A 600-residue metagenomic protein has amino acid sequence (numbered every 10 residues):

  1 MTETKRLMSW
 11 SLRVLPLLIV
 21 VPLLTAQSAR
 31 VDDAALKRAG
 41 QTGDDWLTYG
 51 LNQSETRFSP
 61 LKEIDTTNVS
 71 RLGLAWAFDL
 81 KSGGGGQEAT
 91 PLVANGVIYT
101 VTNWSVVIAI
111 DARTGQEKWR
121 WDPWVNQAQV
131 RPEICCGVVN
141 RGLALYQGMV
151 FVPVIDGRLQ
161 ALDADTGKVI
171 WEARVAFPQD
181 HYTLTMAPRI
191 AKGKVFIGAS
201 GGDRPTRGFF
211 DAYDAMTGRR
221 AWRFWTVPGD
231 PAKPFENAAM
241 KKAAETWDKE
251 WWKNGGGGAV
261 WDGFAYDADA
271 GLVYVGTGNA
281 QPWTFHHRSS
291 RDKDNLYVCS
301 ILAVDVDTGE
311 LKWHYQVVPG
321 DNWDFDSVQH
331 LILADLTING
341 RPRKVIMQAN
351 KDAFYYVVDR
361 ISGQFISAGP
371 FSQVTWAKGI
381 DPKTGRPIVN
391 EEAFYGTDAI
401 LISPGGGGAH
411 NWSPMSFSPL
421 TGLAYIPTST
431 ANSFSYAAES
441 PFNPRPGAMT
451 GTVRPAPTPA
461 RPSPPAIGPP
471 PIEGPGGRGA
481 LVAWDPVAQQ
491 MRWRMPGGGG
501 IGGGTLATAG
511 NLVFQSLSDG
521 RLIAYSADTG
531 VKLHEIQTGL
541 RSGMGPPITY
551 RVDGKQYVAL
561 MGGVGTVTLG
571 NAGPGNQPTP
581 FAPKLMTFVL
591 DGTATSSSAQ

Functional and structural regions predicted by a protein language model:
A29-L74, P231-M240, P387-V389, P470-P471 (+1 more regions): Blade/loop signatures of beta-propeller domains
W46-G50, G86-V106, P132-L159, T183-R204 (+8 more regions): Repeat-blade elements of multi-bladed beta-propeller folds
E55-A176, A507-T508: N-terminal cofactor/phosphate-binding cores enriched in small/glycine residues, especially glycine-rich loops such as
F78-T90, R120-A144, E172-A187, W225-G263 (+8 more regions): Extracytoplasmic beta-rich repeat domains
A112-T114, A164-T166, A215-T217, V306-T308 (+4 more regions): Short loop/turn segments that connect beta-strands within beta-propeller blades
I197-G208, D248, V275-N295, T430-G474 (+1 more regions): Short, conserved, GDST-rich strand-edge loop motifs in beta-rich repeat architectures
I548-Q600: Blade-level signature of beta-propeller repeat domains, shared across WD40, Kelch, NHL, RCC1 and BNR/Asp-box propellers
